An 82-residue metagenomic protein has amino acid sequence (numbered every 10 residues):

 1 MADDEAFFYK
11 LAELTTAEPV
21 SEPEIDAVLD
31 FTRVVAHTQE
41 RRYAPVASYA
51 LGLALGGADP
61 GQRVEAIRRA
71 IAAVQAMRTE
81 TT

Functional and structural regions predicted by a protein language model:
M1-D26: An acidic intrinsically disordered interaction segment
A2, L11, D30, G61-T82: C-terminal binding/interaction regions
E18, Q39-R42, A58, Q62 (+2 more regions): Amphipathic alpha-helical interaction segments
V20-G56: Amphipathic, hydrophobic secondary-structure cores in small proteins
